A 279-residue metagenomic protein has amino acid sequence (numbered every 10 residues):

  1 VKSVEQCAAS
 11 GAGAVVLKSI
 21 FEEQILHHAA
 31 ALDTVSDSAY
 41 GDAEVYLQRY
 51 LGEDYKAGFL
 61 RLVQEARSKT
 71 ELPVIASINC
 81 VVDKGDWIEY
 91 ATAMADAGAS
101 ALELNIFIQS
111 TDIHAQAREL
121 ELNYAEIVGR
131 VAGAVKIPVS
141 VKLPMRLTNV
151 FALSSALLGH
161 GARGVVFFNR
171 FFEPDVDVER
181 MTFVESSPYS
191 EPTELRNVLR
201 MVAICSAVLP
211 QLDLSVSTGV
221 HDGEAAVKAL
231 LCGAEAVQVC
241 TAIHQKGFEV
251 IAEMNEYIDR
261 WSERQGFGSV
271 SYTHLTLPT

Functional and structural regions predicted by a protein language model:
V1-E71, K84: N-terminal capping/small domains of soluble enzymes
K2-A14, S68-K69, V81-S215, E224-K228 (+1 more regions): Alpha/beta enzyme core
E22-L26, I108-D112, F172-D175, I243-G247: Short gly/pro/ser/thr-enriched loop/turn and capping motifs at secondary-structure boundaries
H28-Y40, D177-S187, Q245-Q265: C-terminal helical cap(s) of enzyme catalytic domains, especially alpha/beta-barrels
T273-T279: Conserved small/polar residues in nucleotide/adenosyl-binding loops
